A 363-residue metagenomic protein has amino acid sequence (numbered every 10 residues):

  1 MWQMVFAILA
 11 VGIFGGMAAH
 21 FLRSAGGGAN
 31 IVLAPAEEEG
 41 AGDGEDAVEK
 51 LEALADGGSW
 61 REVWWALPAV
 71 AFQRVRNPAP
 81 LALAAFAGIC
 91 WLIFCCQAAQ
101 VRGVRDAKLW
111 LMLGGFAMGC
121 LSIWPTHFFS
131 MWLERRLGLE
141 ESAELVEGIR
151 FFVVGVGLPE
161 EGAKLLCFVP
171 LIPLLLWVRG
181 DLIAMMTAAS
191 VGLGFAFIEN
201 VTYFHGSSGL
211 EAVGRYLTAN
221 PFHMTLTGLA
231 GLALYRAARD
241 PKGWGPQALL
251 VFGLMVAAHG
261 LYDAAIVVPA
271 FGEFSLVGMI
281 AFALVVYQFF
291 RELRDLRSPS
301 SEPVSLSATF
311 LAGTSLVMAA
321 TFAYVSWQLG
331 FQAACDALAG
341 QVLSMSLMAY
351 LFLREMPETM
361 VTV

Functional and structural regions predicted by a protein language model:
M1-V363: Hydrophobic alpha-helical segments at protein termini of multi-pass membrane proteins
